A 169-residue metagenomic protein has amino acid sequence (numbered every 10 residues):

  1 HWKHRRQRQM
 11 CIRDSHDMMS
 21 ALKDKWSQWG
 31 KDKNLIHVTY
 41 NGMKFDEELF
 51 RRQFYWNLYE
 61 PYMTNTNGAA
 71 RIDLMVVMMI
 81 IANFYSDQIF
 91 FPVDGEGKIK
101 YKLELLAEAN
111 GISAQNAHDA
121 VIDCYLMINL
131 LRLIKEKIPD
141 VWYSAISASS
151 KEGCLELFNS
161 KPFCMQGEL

Functional and structural regions predicted by a protein language model:
H1-R8, I12: Single conserved hydrophobic/aromatic residue that forms the stacking wall/gate of nucleotide- or nucleobase-binding
R13-L169: DEDD superfamily 3′-5′ metal-dependent exonuclease/proofreading module
